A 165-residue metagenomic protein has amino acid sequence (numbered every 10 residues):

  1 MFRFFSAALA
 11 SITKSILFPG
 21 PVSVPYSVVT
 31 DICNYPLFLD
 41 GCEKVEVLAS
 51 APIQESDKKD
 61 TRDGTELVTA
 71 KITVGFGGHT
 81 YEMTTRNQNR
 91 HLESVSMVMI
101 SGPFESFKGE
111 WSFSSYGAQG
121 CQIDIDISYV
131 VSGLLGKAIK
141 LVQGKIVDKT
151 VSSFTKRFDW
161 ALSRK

Functional and structural regions predicted by a protein language model:
F2-T65: Hydrophobic ligand-binding cavity/cleft-lining segments
L9-L17, L67-T69, E82, S94 (+2 more regions): Intrinsic-disorder/low-complexity, polar/charged segments enriched in Ser/Thr/Lys/Arg/Asp/Glu/Gln
K14-I16, V47, M83-Q88, K108-S115: Hydrophobic/aromatic beta-strand elements that line small-molecule binding cavities or substrate pockets in beta-rich
F18-V22, I72-G78, N89-H91, P103 (+3 more regions): Beta-strand elements of well-folded, non-transmembrane domains
S27, D31, I146-R157: Short, well-ordered alpha-helical segments
P36-L37, E46-S101, S152-S153, R157-A161: Glycine-rich portal/gate segments that line the openings of hydrophobic small-molecule binding cavities
V98-K149: Beta-strand/loop substructures that line and gate deep hydrophobic ligand-binding cavities in soluble
